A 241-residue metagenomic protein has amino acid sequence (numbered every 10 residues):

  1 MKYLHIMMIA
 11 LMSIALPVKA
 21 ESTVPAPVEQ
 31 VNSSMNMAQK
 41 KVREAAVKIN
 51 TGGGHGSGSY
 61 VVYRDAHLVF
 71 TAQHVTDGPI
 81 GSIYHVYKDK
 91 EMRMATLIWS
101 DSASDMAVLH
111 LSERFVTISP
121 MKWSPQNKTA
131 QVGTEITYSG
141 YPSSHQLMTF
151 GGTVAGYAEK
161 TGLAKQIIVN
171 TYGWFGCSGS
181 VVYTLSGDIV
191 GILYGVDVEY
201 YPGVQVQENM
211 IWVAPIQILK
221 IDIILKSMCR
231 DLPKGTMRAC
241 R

Functional and structural regions predicted by a protein language model:
K2-I9: Sec-dependent signal peptide recognition, specifically the positively charged N-region followed immediately by
L16-A20: Sec/Tat signal peptide C-region and signal peptidase I cleavage site
E21-Q39, V116-I118, I189-R241: C-terminal cap/linker of serine protease catalytic domains
S33-M35, E44-V69, M92-M94, G179: A conserved glycine-rich beta-strand in the N-terminal activation segment of trypsin-fold
K41-K48, K165-I167: Short, hydrophobic/aromatic-rich segments at coil-to-beta transitions
H55, R64-S139, S144-L147, Q166 (+2 more regions): Conserved active-site neighborhood of the chymotrypsin/trypsin-like protease fold
S119-K165, G173-S178, L193-Q205: Flexible, gly/ser-rich surface segments that form the specificity/activation loops bordering the active-site cleft
